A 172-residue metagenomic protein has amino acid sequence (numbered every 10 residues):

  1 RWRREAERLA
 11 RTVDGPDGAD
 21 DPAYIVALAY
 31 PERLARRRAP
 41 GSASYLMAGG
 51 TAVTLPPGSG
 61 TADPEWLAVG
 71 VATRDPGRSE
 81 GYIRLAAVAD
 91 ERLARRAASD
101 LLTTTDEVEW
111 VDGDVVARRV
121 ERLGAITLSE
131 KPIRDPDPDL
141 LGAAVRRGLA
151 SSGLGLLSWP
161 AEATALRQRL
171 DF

Functional and structural regions predicted by a protein language model:
R1-S44, E65-F172: Acidic, serine/threonine- and proline-rich low-complexity intrinsically disordered segments
